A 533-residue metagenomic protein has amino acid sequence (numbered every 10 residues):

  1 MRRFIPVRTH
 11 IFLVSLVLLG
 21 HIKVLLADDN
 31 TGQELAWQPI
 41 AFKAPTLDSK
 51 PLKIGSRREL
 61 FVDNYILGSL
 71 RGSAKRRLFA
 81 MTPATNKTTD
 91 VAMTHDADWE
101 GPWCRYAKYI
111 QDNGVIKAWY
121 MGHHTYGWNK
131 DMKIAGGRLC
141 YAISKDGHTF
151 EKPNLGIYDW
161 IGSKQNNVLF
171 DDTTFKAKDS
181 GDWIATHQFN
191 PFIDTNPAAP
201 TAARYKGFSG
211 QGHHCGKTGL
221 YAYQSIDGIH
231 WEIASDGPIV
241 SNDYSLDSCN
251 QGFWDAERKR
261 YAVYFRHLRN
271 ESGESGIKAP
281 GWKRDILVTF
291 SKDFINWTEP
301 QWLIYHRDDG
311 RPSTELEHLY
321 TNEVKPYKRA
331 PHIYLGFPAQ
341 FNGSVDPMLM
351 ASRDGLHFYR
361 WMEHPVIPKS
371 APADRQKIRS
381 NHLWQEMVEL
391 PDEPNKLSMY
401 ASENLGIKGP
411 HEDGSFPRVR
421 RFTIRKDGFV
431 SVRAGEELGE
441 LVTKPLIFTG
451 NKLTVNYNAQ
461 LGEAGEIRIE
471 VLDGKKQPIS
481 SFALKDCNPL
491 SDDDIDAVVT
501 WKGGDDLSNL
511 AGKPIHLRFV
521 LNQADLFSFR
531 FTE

Functional and structural regions predicted by a protein language model:
M1-F12: Bacterial N-terminal signal peptides that target proteins for export
P6, V24-L25, E59: Short linear motifs centered on Gly/Pro in flexible linkers and helix caps
H10-K23: Bacterial N-terminal signal peptides
D28-E533: Carbohydrate-active catalytic/glycan-binding domains of CAZyme proteins, especially the secreted or lumenal ectodomains
